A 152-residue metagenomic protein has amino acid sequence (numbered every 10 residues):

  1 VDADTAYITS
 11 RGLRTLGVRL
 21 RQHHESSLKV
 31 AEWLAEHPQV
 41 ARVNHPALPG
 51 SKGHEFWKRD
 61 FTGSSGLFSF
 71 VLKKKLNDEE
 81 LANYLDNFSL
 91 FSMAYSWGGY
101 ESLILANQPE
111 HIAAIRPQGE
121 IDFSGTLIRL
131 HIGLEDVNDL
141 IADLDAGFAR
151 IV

Functional and structural regions predicted by a protein language model:
V1-L67, V71-L76, E80-A106: Active-site C-terminal subdomain of aminotransferase-like
K74-L76, S102-V152: PLP-dependent enzyme catalytic core of the Aspartate aminotransferase-like
